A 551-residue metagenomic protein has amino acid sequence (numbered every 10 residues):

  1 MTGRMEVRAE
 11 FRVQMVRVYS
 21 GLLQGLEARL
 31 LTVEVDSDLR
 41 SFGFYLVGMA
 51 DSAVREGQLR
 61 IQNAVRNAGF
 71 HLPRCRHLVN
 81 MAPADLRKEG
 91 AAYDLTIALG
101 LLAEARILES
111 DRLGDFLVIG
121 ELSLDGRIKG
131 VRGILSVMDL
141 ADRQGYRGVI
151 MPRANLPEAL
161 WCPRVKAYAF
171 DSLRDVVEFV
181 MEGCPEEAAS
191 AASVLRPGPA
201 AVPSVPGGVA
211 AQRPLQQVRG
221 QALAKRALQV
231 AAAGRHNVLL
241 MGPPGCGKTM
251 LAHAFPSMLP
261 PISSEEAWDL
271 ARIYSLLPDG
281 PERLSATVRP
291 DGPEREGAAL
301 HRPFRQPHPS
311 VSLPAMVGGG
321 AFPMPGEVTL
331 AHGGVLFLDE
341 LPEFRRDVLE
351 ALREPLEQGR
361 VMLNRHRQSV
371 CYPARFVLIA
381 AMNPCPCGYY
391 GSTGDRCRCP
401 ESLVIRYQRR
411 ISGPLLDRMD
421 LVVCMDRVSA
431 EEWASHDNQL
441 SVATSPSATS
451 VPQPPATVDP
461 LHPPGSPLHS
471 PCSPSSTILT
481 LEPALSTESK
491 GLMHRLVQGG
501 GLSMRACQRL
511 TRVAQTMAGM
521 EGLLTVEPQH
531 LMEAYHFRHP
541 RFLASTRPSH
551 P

Functional and structural regions predicted by a protein language model:
T2-L239, P243-M250, R283-T287, L524-P551: Peripheral, non-AAA+ core regions of ATP-driven protein-machinery
L31-S37, M316, D420, C424: Short beta-strand elements
A50-Q58, P73, N80-G90, F322-P323 (+1 more regions): Basic, amphipathic alpha-helical bundle interface domains used for macromolecular binding and assembly
Q229, P303, P314-L336: Conserved alpha-helical scaffold flanking the Walker A/P-loop in AAA+ ATPase domains
L240-D279: Walker A/P-loop
I262-S275, P281-L284, P290, E294-R302 (+1 more regions): Short beta-strand-centered segment that lines the nucleotide-binding/catalytic pocket of NTP-utilizing
G297-A315: Inter-Walker segment of RecA-like/P-loop motor cores
D339-E340: Walker B catalytic acidic pair
